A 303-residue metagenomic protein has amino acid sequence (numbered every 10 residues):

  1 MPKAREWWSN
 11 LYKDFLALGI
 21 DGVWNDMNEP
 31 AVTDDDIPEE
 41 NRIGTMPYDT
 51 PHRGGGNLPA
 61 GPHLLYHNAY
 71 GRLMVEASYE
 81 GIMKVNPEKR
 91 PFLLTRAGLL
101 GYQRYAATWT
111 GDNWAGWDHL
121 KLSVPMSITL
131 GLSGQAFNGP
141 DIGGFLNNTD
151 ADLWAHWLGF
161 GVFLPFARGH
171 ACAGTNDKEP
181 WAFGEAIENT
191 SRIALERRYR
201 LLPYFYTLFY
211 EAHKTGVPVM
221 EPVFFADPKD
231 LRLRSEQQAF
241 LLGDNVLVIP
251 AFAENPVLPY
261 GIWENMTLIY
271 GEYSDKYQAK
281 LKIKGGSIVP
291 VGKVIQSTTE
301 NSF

Functional and structural regions predicted by a protein language model:
M1-Q278, K282-K284, T299-E300: Catalytic-domain carbohydrate-binding cleft regions of carbohydrate-active enzymes
S287-F303: Edge strands and adjacent loops of beta-rich recognition modules
